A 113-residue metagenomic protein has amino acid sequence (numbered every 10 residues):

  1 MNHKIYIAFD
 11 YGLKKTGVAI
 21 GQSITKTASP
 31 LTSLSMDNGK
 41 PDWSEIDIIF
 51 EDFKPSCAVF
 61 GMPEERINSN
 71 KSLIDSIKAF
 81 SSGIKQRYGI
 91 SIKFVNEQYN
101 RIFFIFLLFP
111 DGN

Functional and structural regions predicted by a protein language model:
N2-F9, K14-N113: Phosphate- and other anionic-substrate recognition elements at nucleic-acid/protein interfaces
